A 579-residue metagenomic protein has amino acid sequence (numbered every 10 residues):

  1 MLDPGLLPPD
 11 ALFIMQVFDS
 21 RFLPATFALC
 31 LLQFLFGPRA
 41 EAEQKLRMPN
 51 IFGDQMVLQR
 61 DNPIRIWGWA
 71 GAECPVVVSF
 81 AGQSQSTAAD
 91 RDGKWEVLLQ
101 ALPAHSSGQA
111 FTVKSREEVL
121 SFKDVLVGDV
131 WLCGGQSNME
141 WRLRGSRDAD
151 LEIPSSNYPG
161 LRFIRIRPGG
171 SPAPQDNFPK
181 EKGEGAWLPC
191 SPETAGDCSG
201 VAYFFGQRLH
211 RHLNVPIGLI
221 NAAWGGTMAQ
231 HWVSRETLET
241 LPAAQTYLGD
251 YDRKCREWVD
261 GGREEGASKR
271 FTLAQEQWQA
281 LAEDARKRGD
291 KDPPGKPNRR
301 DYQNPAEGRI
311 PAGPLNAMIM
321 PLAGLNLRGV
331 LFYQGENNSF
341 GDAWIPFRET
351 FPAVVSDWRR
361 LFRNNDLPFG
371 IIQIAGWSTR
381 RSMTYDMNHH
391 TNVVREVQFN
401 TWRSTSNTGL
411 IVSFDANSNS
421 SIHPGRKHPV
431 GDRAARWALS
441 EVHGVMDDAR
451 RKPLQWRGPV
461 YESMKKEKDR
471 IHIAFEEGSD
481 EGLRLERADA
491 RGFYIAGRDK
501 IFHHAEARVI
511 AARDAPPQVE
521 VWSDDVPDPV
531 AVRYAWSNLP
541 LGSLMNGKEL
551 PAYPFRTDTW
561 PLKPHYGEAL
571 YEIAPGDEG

Functional and structural regions predicted by a protein language model:
M1, L6, T26, P529-V530: Short, solvent-exposed linear motifs at loop/edge-of-secondary-structure regions
M1-R21: N-terminal secretory signal peptides that target proteins for export/translocation
A25-F34: Bacterial N-terminal signal peptides
P38-A42: Sec/Tat signal peptide C-region and signal peptidase I cleavage site
E43-G579: Cell-envelope and extracellular/periplasmic
